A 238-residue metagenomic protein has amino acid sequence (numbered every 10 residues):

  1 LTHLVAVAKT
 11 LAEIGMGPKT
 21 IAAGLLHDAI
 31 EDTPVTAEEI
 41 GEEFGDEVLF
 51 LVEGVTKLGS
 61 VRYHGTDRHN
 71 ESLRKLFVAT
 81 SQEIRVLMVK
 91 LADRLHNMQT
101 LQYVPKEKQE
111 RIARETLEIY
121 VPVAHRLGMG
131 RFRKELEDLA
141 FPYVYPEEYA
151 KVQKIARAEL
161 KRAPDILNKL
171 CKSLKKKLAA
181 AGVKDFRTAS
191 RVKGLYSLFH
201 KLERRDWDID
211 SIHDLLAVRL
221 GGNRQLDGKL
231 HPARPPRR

Functional and structural regions predicted by a protein language model:
L1-A217, G221-R238: Active-site helical microenvironments for divalent-metal-assisted chemistry
